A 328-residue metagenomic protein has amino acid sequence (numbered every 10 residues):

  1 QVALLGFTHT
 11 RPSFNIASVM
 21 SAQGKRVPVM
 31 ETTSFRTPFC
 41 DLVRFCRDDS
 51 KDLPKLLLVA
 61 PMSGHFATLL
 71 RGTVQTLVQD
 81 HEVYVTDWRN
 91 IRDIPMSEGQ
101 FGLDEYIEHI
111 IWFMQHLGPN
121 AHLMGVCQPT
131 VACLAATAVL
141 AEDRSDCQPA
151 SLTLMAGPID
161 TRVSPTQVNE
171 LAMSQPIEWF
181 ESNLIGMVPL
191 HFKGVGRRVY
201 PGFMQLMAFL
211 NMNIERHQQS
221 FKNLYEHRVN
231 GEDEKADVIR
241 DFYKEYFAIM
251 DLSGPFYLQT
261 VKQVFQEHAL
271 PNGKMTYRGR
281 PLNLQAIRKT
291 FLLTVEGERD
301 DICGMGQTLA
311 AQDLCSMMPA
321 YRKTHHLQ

Functional and structural regions predicted by a protein language model:
Q1, P119, A136-P255: Alpha/beta-hydrolase-fold enzymes
Q1-K25: N-terminal targeting or regulatory segments adjacent to alpha/beta-hydrolase or S9 domains
S18-I94: Short, surface-exposed "cap/lid" segments of acyl-processing enzymes
D93-P95, E105-H122, L134-A138: Conserved acidic catalytic loop of the alpha/beta-hydrolase fold
G125-C133: Gly/Ala-rich beta-loop-alpha elbow adjacent to hydrolase catalytic centers
F265-L284: Active-site nucleophile elbow and catalytic-triad environment of alpha/beta-hydrolase enzymes
I287-R288, L293-E296, D300: Short beta-strand/loop motif that positions the catalytic acidic residue of the alpha/beta-hydrolase fold
D301-A310: Conserved alpha/beta-hydrolase "acid-adjacent" motif
